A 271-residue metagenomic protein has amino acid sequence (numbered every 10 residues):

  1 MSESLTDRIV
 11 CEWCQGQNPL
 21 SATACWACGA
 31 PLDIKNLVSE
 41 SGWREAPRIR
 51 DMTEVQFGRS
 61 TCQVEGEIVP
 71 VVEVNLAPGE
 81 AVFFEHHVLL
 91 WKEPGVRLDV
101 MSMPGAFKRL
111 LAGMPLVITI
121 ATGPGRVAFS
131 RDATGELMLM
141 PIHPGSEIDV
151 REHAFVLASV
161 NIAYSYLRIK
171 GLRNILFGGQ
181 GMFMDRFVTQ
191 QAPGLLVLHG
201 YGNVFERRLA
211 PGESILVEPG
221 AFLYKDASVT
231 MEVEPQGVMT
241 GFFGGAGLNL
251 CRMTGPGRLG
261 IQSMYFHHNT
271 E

Functional and structural regions predicted by a protein language model:
M1-T6: Short, intrinsically disordered linker segments that flank or connect zinc-binding domains
R8, E12-A22, W26-E271: Composition-driven recognition of glycine/serine/threonine/acidic- and proline-rich low-complexity segments and repeats
